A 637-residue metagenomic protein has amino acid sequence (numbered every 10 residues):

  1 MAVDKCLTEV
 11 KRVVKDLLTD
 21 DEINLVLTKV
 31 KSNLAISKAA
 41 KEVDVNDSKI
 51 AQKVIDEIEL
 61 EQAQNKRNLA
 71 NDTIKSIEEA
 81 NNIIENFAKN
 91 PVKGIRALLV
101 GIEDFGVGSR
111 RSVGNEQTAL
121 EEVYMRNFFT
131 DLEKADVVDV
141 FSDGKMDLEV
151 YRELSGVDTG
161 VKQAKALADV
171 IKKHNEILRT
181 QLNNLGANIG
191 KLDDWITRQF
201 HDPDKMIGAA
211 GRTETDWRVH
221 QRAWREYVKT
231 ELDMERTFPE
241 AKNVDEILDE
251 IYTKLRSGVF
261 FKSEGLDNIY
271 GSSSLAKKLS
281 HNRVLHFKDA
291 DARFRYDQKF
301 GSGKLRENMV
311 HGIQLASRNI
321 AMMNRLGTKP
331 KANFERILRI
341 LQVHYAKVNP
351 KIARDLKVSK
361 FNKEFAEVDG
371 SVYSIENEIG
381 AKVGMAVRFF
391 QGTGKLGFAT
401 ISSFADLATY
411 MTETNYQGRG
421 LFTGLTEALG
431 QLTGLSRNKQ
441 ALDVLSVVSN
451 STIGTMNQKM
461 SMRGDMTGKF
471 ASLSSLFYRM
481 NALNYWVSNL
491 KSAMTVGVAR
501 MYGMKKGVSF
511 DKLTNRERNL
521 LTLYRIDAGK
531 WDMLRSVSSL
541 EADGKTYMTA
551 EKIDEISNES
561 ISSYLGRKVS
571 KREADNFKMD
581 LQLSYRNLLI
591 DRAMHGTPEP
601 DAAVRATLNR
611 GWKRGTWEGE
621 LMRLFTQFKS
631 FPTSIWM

Functional and structural regions predicted by a protein language model:
A2-I177, Q181, I196-G208: Low-complexity, small/polar and acidic-rich linker and loop segments
D139-K145, D216-R218, R225: Extended, folded cores of ATP/NTP-driven motor/assembly subunits in large transport and secretion machines
S155-I189, Q391-G392, L396-T400, A405-T412: Extended amphipathic alpha-helical scaffold segments
S155-K162, I251, L255, V259-F261 (+2 more regions): Short linear interaction motifs
Q181-R198, P239-N243, E264-I269, K331-L338 (+1 more regions): Short glycine-rich, low-complexity/disordered patches
L185-D202, G418-G430: Short linear, low-complexity motifs centered on an aromatic residue
K205, D216, Y227-D245, D249-R256 (+1 more regions): Intrinsically disordered, low-complexity regulatory segments
D289-I401, A405-M637: Hydrophobic, often aromatic-rich secondary-structure segments at membrane interfaces
